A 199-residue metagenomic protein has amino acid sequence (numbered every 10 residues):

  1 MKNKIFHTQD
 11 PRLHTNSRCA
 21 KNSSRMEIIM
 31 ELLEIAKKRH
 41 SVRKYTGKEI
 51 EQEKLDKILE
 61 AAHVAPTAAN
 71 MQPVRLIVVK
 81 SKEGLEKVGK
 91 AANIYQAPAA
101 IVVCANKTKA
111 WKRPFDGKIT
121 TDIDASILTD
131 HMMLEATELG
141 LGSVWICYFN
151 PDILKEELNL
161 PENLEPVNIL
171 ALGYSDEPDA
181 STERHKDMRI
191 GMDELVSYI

Functional and structural regions predicted by a protein language model:
E34-G47, K54, D116, I169-I199: C-terminal helix-cap and adjacent tail motif
K54-E60, V64-L128: Glycine/small-residue-rich phosphate/adenosyl-binding loop
L134-T137: Short hydrophobic alpha-helices that are characteristic scaffold elements of the AMP-binding
G140: Structured binding elements
L154-V167: Short, electropositive alpha-helical surface patch
